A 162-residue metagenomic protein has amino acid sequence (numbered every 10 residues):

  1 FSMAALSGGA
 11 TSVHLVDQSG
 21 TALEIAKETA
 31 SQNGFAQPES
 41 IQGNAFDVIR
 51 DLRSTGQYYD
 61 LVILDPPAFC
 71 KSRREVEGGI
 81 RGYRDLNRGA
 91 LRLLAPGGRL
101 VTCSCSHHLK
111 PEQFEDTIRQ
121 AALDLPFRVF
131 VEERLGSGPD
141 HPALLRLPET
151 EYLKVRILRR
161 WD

Functional and structural regions predicted by a protein language model:
F1-S2, T21-A22, V48-I49, A68-S72 (+2 more regions): Flexible loop/turn segments at secondary-structure boundaries
F1-T11: Conserved SAM-binding loop of SAM-dependent methyltransferases across substrates and taxa, primarily the Class I
T11, G34-P38, F127: A short helix-to-beta-strand connector/capping loop
S12-D17: Conserved SAM-binding motif I beta-strand of class I
S19-I63: S-adenosyl-L-methionine
Y59-G89: Mobile active-site "lid"/loop adjacent to the S-adenosyl-L-methionine
D85, R99-D162: C-terminal catalytic and target-recognition region of SAM-dependent MTase-like enzymes, primarily methyltransferases
L94-P96: Helix-to-beta-strand junctions that scaffold the AdoMet/dcAdoMet cofactor pocket in Class I SAM-dependent enzymes
